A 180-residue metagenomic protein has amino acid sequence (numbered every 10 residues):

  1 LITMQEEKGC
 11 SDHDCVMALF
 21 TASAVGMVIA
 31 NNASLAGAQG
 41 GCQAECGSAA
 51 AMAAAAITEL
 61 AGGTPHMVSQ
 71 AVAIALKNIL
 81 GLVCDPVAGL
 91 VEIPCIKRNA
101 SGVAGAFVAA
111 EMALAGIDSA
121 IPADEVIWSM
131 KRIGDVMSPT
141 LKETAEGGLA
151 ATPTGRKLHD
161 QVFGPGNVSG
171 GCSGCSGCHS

Functional and structural regions predicted by a protein language model:
L1-G81: Phosphate/pyrophosphate-binding betaalpha-module
A50, A55-S180: Functionally critical mobile loop/hinge segments
